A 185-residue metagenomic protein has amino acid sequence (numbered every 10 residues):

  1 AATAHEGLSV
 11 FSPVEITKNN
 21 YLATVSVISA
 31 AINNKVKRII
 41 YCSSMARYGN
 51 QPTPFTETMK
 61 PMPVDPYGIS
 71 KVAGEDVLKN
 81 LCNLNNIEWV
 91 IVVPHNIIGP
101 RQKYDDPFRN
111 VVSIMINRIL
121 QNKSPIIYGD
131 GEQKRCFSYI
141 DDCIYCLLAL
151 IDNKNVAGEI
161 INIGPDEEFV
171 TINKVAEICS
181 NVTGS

Functional and structural regions predicted by a protein language model:
A1, L8, A31, P52 (+6 more regions): A general structural signal marking secondary-structure boundaries and capping sites
A1-P94: N-terminal Rossmann-like NAD(P)+-binding domain of SDR-like oxidoreductases, especially those catalyzing
A4, R47-Y48, I97-G99, C143 (+1 more regions): Conserved sequence/active-site signature of Rossmann-fold short-chain dehydrogenase/reductase
G7, V14, V25, R109 (+4 more regions): Residues in well-ordered alpha-helical elements
I40-S43, I91-G99, G129, I160-P165: Short beta-strand segments
P63-S70, P94, Y104-V112, C136-I140: The catalytic Tyr-centered alpha-helix of NAD(P)H-dependent dehydrogenases
A73, V77, L81, V111 (+3 more regions): Hydrophobic alpha-helix immediately C-terminal to the catalytic Tyr-X-X-X-Lys motif of short-chain
L120-S185: C-terminal substrate-binding subdomain of Rossmann-fold SDR/epimerase-dehydratase oxidoreductases
